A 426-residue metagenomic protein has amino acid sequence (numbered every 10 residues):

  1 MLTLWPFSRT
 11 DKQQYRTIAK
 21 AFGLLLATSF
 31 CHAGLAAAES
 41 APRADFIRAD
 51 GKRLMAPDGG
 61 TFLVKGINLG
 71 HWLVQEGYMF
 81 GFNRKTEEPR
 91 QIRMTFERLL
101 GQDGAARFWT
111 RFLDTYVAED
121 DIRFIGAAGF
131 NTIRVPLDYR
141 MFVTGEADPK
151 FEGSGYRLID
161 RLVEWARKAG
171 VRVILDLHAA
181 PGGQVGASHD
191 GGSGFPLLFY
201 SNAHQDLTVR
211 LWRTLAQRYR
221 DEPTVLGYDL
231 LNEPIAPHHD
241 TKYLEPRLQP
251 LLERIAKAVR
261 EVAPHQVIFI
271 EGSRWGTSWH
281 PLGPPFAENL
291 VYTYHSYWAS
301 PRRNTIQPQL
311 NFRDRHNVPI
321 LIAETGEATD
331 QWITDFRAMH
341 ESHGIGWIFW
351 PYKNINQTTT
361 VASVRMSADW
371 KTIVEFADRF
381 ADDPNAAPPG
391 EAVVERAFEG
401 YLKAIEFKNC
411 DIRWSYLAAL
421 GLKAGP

Functional and structural regions predicted by a protein language model:
M1-I18: N-terminal secretory signal peptides that target proteins for export/translocation
K20-H32: Bacterial N-terminal signal peptides
A33-S40: Boundary at the C-terminal end of the N-terminal hydrophobic targeting segment
P42-F46, D58: Outer-membrane beta-barrel biogenesis signature
F46-I47, V209-I355, T359-D378: Extracellular glycoside hydrolase catalytic/binding regions
D50-V64, N68-V267, G272-W279: Active-site mouth of glycoside hydrolases
G346-I348, K353-P426: Extended, alpha-helix-rich binding/interface surfaces that flank or overlap catalytic cores and mediate recognition
